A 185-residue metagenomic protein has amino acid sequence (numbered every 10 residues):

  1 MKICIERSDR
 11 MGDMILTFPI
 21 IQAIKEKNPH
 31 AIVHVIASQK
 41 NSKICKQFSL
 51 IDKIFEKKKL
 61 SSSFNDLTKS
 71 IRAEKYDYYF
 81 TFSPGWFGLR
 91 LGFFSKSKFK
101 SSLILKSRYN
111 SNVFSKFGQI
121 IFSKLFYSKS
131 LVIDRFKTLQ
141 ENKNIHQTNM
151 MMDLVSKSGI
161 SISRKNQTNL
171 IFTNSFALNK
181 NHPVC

Functional and structural regions predicted by a protein language model:
M1-C185: Catalytic machinery of carbohydrate-active enzymes, primarily nucleotide-sugar-dependent glycosyltransferases
